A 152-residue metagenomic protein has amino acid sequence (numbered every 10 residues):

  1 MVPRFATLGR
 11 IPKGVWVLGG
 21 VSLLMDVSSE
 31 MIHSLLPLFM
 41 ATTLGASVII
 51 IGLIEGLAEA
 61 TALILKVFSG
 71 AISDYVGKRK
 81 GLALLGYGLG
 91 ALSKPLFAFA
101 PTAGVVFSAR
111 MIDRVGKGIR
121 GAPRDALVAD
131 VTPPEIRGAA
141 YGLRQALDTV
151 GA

Functional and structural regions predicted by a protein language model:
L8-E59: Helix-loop boundary and gating motifs at the non-cytosolic
G19, L35, F68, F107 (+2 more regions): Transmembrane alpha-helix boundary/hinge residues in polytopic small-molecule transporters
L23, L53-A60, G88, M111 (+1 more regions): Transmembrane alpha-helical cores of Major Facilitator Superfamily
L65-G77: Helix-to-loop junctions at the C-terminal end of transmembrane segments in multipass secondary transporters
G81-P95: Structural signature of the two symmetry-related core transmembrane helices
L96-R110: Helix-loop junctions at membrane interfaces in 12-TM secondary transporters
A109-V150: Cytoplasmic helix-loop-helix junction between adjacent transmembrane helices in 12-TM secondary transporters
